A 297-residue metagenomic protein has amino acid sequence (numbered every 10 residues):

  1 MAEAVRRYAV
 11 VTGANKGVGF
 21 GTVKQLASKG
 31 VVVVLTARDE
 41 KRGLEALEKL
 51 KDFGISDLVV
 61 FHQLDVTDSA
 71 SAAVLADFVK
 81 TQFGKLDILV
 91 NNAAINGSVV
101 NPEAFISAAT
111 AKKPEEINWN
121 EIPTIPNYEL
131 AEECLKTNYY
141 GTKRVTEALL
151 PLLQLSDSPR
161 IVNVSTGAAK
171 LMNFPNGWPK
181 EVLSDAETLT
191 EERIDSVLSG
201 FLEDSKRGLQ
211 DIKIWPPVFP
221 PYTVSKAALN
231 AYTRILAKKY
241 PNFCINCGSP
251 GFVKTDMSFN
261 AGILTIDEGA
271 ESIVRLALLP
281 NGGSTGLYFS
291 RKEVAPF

Functional and structural regions predicted by a protein language model:
A2-A37: Canonical Rossmann dinucleotide-binding motif of NAD(H)/NADP(H)-dependent dehydrogenases/reductases, specifically
V10, V34, D87-V90, V162: N-terminal Rossmann-like NAD(P) cofactor-binding module of classical short-chain dehydrogenase/reductase
E40-K41, Q63-D77, Y128, Y139-R144: The beta1-alpha1 cofactor-binding region of Rossmann-like NAD(H)/NADP(H)-dependent oxidoreductases
V59-F61, I245: Hydrophobic/aromatic anchor residues within beta-strands of the central parallel beta-sheet of Rossmann-like
T67, I88, P126, E133-G141 (+1 more regions): Glycine-rich NAD(P)-binding loop of the Rossmann-fold in SDR/ketoreductase-type enzymes
V90, G141, V145-L149, L153 (+2 more regions): Hydrophobic positions on the long internal alpha-helix of Rossmann-like NAD(P)-dependent oxidoreductase domains
I95, N101-L135, Q154-P241, S249-P250 (+1 more regions): Catalytic loop of short-chain dehydrogenase/reductase
R144, A227, C247-T255, F259-F297: C-terminal helical subdomain
